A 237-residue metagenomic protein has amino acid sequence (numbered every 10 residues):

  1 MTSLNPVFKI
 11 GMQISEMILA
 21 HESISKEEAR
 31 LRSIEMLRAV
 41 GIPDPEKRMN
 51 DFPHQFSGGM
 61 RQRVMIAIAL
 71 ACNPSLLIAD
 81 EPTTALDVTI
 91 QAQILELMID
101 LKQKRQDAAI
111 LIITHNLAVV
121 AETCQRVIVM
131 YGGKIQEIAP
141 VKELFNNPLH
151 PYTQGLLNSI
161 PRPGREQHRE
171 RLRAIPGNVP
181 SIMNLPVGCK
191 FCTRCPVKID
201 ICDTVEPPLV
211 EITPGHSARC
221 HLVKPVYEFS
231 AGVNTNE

Functional and structural regions predicted by a protein language model:
T2-L4, M12-E28, R38-I42, Q55 (+1 more regions): ABC-type ATPase nucleotide-binding domains, specifically the catalytic core motifs of the NBD
I14, I66, I90, I94: Hydrophobic anchor residue at the start of the ABC signature
E28-K47, D100, Q154-L157: Conserved ABC ATPase "signature" region
D51-F56, M60: Conserved ABC ATPase signature
A71-S75: A short, proline-enriched helix->beta-strand linker immediately N-terminal to the Walker B motif in ABC-type P-loop
I78-P82, L86-E170: P-loop NTP-binding/switch modules centered on Walker-like glycine-rich loops
P140-E237: Charged, flexible cofactor/metal-binding loops and thiol motifs
